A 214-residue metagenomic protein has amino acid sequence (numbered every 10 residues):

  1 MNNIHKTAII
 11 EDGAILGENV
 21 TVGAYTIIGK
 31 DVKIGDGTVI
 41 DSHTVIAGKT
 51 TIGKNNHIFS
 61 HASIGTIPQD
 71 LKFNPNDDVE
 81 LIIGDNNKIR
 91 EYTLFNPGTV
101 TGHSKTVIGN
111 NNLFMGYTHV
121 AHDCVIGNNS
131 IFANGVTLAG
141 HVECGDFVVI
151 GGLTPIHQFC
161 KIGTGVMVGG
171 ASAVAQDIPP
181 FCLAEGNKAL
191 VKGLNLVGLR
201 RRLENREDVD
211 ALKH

Functional and structural regions predicted by a protein language model:
N3-L190: Structural signal for interior beta-strand "rungs" in well-ordered beta-sheet cores of soluble enzyme domains
P179-C182, G186-V209: ABC transporter nucleotide-binding domain
L212: Residue-level signal for inorganic ion chemistry
